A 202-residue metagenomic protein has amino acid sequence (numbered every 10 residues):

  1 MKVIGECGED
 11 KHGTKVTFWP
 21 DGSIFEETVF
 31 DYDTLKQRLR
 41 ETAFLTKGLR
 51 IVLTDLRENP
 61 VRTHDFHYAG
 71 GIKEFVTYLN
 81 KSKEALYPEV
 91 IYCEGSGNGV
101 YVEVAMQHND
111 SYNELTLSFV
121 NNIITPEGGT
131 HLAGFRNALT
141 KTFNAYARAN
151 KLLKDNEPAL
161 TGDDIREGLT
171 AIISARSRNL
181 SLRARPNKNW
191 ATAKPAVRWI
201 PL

Functional and structural regions predicted by a protein language model:
M1-Y78: GHKL-type ATPase core
G5-E9, Y92-S96, I124-L132: Short low-complexity stretches enriched in small and charged residues
H12-V16, T28, R40-E41, K47-I51 (+5 more regions): Structural beta-strand/beta-sheet cores of well-ordered domains, especially the beta-sheet scaffolds that support
Y32, K36, A69-K73, E84 (+3 more regions): Alpha-helix initiation and N-capping motif
Y32, R40-F44, R50, K83 (+3 more regions): Duplex nucleic acid-engaging cores and interfaces of nucleic-acid transaction enzymes
K47-V52, T77, K81-E94, F143-G162: Active-site phosphate-binding and catalytic loops of NTP-dependent enzymes
V61-N98, M106-Q107: Phosphate/adenylate-binding "loop-and-lid" substructures adjacent to NTP/NAD/dNTP-binding pockets in NTP-dependent
G99-L202: GHKL/Bergerat-fold ATPase module
